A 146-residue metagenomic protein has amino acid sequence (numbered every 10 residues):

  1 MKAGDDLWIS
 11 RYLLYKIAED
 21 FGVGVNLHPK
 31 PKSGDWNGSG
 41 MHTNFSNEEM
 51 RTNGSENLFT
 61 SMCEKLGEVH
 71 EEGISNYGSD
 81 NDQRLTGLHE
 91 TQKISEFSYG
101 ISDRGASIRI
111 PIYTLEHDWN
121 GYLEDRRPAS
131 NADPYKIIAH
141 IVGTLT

Functional and structural regions predicted by a protein language model:
M1-T146: Active-site capping/gating regions of soluble enzymes
